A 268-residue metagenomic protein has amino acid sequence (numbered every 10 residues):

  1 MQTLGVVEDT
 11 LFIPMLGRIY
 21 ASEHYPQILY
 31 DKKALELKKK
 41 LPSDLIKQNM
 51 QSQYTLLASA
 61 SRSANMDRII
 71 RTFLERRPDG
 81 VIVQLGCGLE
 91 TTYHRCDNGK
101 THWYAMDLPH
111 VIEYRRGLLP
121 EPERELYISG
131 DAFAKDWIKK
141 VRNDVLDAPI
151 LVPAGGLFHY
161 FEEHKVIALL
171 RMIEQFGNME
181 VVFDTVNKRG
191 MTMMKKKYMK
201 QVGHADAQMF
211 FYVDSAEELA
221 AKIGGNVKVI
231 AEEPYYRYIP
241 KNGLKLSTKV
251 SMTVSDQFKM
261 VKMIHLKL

Functional and structural regions predicted by a protein language model:
M1-V83, C87-G130: Rossmann-like AdoMet
D136-L146: Short amphipathic alpha-helix with an adjacent loop that forms part of the alpha/beta core around
V152-P153: A conserved beta-strand element that flanks and buttresses the S-adenosyl-L-methionine
Y160-F176: A short, conserved alpha-helix within the catalytic core of class I
Q175-K188: Conserved beta-strand signature within the Rossmann-like core of class I S-adenosyl-L-methionine
T192-A207: Short, glycine-/aromatic-enriched active-site segment of Class I SAM-dependent methyltransferases
A207-P234: Short alpha-helix
V227-M252: Conserved catalytic loop of SAM-dependent methyltransferase domains
